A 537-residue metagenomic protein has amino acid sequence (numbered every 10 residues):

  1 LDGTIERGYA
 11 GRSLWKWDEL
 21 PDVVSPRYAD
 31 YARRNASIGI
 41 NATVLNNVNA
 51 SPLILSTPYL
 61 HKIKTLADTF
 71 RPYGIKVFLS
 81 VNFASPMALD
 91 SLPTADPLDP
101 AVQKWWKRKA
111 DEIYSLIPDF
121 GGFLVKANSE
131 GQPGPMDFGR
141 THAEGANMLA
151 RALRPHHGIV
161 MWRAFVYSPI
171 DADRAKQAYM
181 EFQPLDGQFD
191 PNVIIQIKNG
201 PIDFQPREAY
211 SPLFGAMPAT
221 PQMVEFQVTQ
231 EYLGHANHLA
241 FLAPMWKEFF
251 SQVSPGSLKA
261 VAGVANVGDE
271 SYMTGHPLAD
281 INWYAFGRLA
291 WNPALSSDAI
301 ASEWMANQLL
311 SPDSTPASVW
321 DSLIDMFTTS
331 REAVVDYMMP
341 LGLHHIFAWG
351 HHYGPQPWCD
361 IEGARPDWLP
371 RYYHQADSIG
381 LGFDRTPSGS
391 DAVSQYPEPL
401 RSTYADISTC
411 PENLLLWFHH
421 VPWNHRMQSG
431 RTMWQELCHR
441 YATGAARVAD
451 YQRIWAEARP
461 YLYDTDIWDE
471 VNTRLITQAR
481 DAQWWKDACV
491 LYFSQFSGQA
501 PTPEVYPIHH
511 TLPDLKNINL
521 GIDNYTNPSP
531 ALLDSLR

Functional and structural regions predicted by a protein language model:
L1-K107, D111, S115-G122, R154: Feature activates predominantly on carbohydrate-active enzymes
D18-E19, T57, T65, S91-S302 (+1 more regions): Catalytic-core regions of glycoside hydrolase
E19-R34, L79-D90, L116-F123, R154-S168 (+5 more regions): Hydrophobic transmembrane alpha-helix bundles
V24-R27, T141, S296, S322: Short amphipathic alpha-helical segments
H61, G139-R140, Y353-Q356: Alpha-helix boundary/capping detector
S257-R537: Catalytic domains of carbohydrate-active enzymes that cleave complex glycans
